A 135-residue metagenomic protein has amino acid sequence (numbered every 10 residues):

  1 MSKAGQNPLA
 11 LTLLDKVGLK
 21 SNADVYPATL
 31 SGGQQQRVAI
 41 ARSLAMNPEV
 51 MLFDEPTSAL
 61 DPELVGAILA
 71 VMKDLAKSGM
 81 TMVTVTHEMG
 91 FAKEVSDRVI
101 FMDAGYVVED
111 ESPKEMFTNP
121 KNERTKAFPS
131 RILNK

Functional and structural regions predicted by a protein language model:
A4-S21: Conserved ABC ATPase "signature" region
Y26-L30, Q34: Conserved ABC ATPase signature
I40: Hydrophobic anchor residue at the start of the ABC signature
A45-E49: A short, proline-enriched helix->beta-strand linker immediately N-terminal to the Walker B motif in ABC-type P-loop
M51-D54: Catalytic Walker B motif of ABC-type/P-loop ATPase nucleotide-binding domains
T86-H87: H-loop/switch region of ABC-family ATPase nucleotide-binding domains
